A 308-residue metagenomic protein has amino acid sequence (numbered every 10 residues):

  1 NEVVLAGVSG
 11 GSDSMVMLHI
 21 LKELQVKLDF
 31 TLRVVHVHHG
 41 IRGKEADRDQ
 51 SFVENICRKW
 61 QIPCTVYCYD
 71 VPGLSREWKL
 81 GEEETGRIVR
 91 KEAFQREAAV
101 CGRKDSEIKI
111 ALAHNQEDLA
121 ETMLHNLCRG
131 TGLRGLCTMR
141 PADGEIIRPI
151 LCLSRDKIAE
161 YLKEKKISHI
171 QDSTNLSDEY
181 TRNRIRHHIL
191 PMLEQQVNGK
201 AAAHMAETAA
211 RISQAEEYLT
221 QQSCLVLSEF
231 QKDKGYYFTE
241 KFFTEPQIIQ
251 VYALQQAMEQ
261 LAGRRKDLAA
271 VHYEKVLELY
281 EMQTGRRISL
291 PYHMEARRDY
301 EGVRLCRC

Functional and structural regions predicted by a protein language model:
N1-D13, T31-V37, Y69, V89 (+5 more regions): AMP-forming adenylation/ATP pyrophosphatase catalytic core
N1-H188: Core alpha/beta nucleotide-donor-binding catalytic domains of modification enzymes
A113, E117, T174-N183, A201-M205 (+3 more regions): Conserved phosphate/pyrophosphate-binding and hydrolysis machinery centered on Walker-type P-loop NTPases, extending
M192-H204: Inter-helical turn/loop segments and adjacent helix faces that build the functional surface of alpha-helical bundle
